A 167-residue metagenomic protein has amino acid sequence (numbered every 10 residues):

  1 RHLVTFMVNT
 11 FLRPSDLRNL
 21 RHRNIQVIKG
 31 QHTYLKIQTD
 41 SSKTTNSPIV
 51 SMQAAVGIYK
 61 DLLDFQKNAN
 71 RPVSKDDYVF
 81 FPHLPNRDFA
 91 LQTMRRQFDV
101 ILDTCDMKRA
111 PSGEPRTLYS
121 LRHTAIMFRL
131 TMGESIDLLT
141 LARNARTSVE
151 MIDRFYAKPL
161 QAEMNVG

Functional and structural regions predicted by a protein language model:
R1-L3, L91-Q92, R109-M132, A145: Short basic/aromatic active-site micro-motif
R1-P14, R18: Basic, Lys/Arg- and aromatic-enriched nucleic-acid-binding interface segment
T10, N19-Q66: Conserved tyrosine-mediated DNA breakage-rejoining catalytic core shared by Y-recombinases
S15, Q92, E150: Key DNA-contact positions within bacterial/archaeal DNA-binding proteins
L17, F98, L118-G133, L138-A142 (+1 more regions): Short, basic/aromatic-rich helical patch in the C-terminal catalytic core of site-specific tyrosine
N24-H32, E134-F155: Short, polar N-cap/turn motifs at the start of nucleic acid-interacting alpha helices
T39-T44, N86, A145-G167: Catalytic-site neighborhood detector that most strongly recognizes the C-terminal catalytic loop/helix of tyrosine
S41-D64, S74-V100, T117: C-terminal catalytic core of Y-nucleophile DNA break-rejoin enzymes
